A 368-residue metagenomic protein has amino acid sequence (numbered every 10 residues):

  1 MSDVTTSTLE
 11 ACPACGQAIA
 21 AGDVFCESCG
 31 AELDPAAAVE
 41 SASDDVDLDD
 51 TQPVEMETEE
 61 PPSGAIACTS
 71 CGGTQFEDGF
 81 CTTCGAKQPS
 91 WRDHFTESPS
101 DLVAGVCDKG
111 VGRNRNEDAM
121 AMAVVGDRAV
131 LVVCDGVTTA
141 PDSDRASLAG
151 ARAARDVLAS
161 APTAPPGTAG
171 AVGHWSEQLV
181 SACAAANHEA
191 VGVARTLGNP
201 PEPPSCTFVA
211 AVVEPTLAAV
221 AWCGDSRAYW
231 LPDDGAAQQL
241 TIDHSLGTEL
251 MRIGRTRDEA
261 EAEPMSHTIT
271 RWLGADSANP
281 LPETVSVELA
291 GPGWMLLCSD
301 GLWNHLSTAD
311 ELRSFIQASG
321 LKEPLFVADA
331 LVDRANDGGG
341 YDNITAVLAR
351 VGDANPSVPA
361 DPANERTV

Functional and structural regions predicted by a protein language model:
M1-V368: PP2C/PPM-type serine/threonine phosphatase catalytic domain
